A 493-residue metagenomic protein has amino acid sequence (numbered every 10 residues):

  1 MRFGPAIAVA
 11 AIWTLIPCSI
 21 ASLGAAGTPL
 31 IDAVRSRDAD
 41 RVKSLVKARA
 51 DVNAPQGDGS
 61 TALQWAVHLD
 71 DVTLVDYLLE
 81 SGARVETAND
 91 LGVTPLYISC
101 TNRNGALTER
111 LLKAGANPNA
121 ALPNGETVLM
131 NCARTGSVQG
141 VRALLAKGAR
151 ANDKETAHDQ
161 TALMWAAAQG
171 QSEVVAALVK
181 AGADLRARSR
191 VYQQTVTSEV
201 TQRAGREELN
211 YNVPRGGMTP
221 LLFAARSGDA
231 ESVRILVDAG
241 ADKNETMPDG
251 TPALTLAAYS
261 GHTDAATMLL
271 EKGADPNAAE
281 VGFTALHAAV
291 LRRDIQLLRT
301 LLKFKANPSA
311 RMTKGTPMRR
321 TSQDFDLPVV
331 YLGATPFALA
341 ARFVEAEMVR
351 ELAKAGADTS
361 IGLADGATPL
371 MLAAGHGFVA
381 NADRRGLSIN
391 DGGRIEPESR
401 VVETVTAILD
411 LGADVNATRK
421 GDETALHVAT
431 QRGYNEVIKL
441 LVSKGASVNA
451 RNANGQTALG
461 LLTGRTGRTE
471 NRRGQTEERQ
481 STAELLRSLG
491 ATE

Functional and structural regions predicted by a protein language model:
A8-S19: Bacterial N-terminal signal peptides
G24-W65: N-terminal segments that cap or nucleate solenoid repeat domains
D32-S36, W65-D71, I98-N104, N131-S137 (+10 more regions): Ankyrin repeat A-helix N-terminal signature
A39-V46, D71-L79, N104-L112, S137-L145 (+10 more regions): Ankyrin repeat structural motif
Q56, N89, L122, E155-T156 (+9 more regions): Ankyrin repeat boundary/linker residues
G59, G92, G125, H158-D159 (+8 more regions): Start-of-repeat signature of ankyrin repeats
V448-E493: Leucine-rich solenoid repeat scaffolds
